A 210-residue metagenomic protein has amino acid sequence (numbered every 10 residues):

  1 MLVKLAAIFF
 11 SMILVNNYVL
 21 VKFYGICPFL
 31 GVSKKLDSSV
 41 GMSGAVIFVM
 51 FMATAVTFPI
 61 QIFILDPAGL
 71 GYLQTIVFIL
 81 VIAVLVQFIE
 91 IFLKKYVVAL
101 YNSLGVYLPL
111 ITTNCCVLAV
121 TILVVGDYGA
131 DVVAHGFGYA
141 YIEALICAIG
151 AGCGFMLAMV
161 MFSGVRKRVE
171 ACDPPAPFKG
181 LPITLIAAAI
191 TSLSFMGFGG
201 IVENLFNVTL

Functional and structural regions predicted by a protein language model:
M1-A6, P59-Y72, I122-L145: Helix-coil boundary and interhelical linker segments in multi-pass alpha-helical membrane proteins
K4-V19, L70-I82, L145-A158: Structural signature of hydrophobic alpha-helical transmembrane segments
A7-V15, V46-M52, I79-F88, T113-V120 (+2 more regions): Hydrophobic core segments of alpha-helical transmembrane domains in multi-pass membrane transport and ion-translocation
F23-C27, G31, E90-V98, Y107-L108 (+1 more regions): Generic transmembrane alpha-helix signature in multi-pass membrane proteins, especially transporters/channels
F23-S38, V86-L100, F162-C172: C-terminal ends of transmembrane helices
D37-F48, Y72-F78, L100-I111, P177-I183: Cytoplasmic-side transmembrane-helix entry/capping segments in multi-pass membrane proteins
I62-V106: Ordered, amphipathic secondary-structure segments that act as subunit-interaction surfaces in large macromolecular
F137-L210: C-terminal transmembrane helix-loop-helix hairpin of multi-pass membrane proteins
